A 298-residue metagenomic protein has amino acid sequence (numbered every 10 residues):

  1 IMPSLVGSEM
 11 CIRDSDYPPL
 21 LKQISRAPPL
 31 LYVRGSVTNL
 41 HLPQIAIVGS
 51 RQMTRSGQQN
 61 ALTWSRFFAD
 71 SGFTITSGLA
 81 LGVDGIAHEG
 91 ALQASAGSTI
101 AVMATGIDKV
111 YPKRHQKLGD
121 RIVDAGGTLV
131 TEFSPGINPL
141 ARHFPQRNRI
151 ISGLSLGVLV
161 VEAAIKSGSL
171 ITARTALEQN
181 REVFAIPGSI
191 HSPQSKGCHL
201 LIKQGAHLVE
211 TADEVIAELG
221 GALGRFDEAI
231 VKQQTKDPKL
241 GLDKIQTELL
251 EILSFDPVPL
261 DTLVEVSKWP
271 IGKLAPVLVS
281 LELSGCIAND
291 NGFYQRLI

Functional and structural regions predicted by a protein language model:
I1-G7, I12: Single conserved hydrophobic/aromatic residue that forms the stacking wall/gate of nucleotide- or nucleobase-binding
R13-I298: Glycine-biased, small-residue-rich flexible motifs in mid-sequence functional cores and linkers
